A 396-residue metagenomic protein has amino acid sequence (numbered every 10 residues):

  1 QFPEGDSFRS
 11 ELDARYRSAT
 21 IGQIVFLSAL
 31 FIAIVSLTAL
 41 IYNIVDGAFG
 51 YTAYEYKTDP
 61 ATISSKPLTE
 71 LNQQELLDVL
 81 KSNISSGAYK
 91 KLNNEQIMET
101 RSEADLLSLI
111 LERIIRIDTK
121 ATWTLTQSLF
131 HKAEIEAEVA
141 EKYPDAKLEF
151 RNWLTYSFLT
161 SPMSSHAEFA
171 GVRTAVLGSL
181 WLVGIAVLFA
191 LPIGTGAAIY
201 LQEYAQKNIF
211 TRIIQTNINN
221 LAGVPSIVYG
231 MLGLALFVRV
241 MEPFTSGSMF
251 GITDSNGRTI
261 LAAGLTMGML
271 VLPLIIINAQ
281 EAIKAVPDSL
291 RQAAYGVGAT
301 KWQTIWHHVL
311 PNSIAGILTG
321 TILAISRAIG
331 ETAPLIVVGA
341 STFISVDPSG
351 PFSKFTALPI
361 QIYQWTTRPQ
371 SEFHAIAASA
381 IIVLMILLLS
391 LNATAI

Functional and structural regions predicted by a protein language model:
Q1-V25, F31-I34, A39-E168: Membrane-topology segments of multi-pass transport proteins
Q23, I193-G233, N278: Cytoplasmic-entry segments and transmembrane alpha-helices of multi-pass inner-membrane transporters
I32, A170-I199, T321: Transmembrane alpha-helix signature in integral membrane proteins
F150-A170, A205, Y229-M269, G339-A340 (+1 more regions): Membrane-interfacial helix termini and adjacent extracytoplasmic/periplasmic loops of multi-pass transporters
N278, P287, K301-G339: Transmembrane alpha-helices
Q280, K284-D288, Y295, I322 (+1 more regions): C-terminal transmembrane helix and the adjacent membrane-cytosol boundary/short C-terminal tail of inner/organellar
A328-S371: Glycine-rich helix-loop "coupling/hinge" segments at transmembrane-helix boundaries in multipass transporters
